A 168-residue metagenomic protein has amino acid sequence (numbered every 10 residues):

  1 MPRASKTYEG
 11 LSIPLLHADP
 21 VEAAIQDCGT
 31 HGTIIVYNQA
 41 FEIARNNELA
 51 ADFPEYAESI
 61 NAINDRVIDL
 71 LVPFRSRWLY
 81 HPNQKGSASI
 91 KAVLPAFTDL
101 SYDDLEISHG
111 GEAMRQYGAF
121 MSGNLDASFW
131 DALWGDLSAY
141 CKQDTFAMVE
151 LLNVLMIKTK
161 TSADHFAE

Functional and structural regions predicted by a protein language model:
M1: Gly/Thr-rich phosphate-binding beta-strand-loop-beta motif of the actin/hexokinase/Hsp70
A4, P73-F74, S128, G135: General secondary-structure edge motif
S5-M114: Conserved DEDDh/DEDDy metal-dependent 3′-5′ exonuclease domain
V93-E168: Acidic, Mg2+-coordinating catalytic module of metal-dependent nucleases/exonucleases that use a two-metal-ion mechanism
